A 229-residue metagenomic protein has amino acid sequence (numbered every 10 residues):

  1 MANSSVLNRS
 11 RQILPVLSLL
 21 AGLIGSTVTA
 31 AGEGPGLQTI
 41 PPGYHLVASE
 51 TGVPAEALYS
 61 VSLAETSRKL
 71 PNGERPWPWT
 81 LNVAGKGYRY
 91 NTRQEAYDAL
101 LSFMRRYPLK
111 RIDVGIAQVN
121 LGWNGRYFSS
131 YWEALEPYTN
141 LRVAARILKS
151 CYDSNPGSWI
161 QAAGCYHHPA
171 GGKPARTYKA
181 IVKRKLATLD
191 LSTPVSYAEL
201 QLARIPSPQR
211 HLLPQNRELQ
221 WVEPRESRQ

Functional and structural regions predicted by a protein language model:
M1-V53, A180, R184-Q229: N-terminal secretory targeting signals
G32-S192: Catalytic glycan-binding domains that act on GlcNAc-containing polysaccharides
